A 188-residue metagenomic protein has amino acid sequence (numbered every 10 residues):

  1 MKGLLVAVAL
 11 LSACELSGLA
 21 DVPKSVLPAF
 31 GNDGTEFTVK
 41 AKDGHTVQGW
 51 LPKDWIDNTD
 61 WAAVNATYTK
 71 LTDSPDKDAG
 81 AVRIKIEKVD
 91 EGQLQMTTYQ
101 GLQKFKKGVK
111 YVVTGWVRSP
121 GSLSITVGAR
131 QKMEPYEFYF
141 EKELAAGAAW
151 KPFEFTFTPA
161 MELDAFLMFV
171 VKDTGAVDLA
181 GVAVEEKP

Functional and structural regions predicted by a protein language model:
L4-A13: Sec-dependent N-terminal signal peptides
C14-P188: Extracellular and organelle-lumenal recognition/adhesion modules and their flexible linkers in secreted
